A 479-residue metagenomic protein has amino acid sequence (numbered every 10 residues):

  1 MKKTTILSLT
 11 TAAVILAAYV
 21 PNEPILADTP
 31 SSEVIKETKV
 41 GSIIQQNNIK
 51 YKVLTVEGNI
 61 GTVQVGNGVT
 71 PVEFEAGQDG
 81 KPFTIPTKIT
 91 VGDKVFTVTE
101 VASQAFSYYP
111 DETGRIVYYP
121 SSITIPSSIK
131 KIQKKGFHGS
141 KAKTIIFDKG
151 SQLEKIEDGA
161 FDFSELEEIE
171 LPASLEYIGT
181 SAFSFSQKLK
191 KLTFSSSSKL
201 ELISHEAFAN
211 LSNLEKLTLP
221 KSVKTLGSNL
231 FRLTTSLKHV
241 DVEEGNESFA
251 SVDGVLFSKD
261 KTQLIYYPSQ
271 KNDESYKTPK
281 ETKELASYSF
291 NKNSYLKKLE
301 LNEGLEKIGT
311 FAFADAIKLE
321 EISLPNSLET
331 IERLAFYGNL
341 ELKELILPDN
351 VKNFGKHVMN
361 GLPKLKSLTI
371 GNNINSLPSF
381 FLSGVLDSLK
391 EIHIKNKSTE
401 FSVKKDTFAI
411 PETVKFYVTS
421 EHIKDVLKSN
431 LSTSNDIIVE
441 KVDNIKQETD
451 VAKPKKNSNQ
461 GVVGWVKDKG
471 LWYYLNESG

Functional and structural regions predicted by a protein language model:
M1-S8, N22-L26: Bacterial Sec-dependent N-terminal signal peptides
T10-Y19: Hydrophobic core
A18-V34: Sec-dependent signal peptide cleavage junction
K39-I49, T278, I370, G461-K469: Disulfide-bonded cysteine-rich modules in secreted/extracellular proteins, activating on the conserved Cys frameworks
G58, Q78-T99, D111-K131, S140-K155 (+13 more regions): Structural signature of tandem-repeat unit edges
Q104, K134-G136, E157-A160, G179-A182 (+9 more regions): Consensus positions within tandem repeat domains that build extended binding/scaffold surfaces
L211, N293, N339, L362 (+1 more regions): Non-catalytic tandem-repeat scaffold regions and their flanking low-complexity/translocation tails
L230-R232, F381-V385, K405-I410, S429-N430: A structural signal for leucine-rich repeat
